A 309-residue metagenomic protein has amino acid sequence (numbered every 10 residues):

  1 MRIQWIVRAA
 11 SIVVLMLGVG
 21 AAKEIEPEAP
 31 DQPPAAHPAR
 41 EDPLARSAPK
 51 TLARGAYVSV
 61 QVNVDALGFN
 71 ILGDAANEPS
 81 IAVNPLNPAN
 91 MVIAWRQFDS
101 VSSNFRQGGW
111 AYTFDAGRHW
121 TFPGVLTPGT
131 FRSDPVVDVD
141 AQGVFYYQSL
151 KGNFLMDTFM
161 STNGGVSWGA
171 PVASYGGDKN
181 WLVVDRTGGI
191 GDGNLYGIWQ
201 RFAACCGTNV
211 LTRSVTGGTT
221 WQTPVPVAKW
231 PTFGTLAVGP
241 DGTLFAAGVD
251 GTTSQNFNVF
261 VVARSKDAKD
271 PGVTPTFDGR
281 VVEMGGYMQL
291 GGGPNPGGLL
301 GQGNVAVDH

Functional and structural regions predicted by a protein language model:
R2-A10: Bacterial N-terminal signal peptides that target proteins for export
A9-G18: Bacterial N-terminal signal peptides
K23-H309: C-terminal PAP-associated
